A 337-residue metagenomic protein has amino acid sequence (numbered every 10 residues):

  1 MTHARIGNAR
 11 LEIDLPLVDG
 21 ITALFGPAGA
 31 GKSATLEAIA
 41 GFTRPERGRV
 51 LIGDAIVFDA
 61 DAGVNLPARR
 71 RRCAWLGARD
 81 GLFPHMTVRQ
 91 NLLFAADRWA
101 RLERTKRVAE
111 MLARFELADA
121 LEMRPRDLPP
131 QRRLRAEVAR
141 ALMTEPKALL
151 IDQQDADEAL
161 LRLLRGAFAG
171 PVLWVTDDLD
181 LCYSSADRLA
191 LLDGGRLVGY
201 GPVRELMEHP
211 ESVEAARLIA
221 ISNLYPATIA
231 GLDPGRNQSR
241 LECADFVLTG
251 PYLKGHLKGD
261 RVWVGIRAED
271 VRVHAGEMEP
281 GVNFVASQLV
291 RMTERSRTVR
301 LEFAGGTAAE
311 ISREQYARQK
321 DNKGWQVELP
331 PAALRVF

Functional and structural regions predicted by a protein language model:
T2-A34, A38-L51, A55-I56, L232-F337: Non-catalytic connector elements of ABC transporters
V57-A74, R98, L206, P210: ABC ATPase NBD coupling module
F58, E103-A120: Conserved ABC ATPase "signature" region
M86, Q90-K106, R114: ABC-type ATPase nucleotide-binding domains, specifically the catalytic core motifs of the NBD
R124-R132: Conserved ABC ATPase signature
V138: Hydrophobic anchor residue at the start of the ABC signature
T176-F246: Internal alpha/beta loop-helix hairpins
